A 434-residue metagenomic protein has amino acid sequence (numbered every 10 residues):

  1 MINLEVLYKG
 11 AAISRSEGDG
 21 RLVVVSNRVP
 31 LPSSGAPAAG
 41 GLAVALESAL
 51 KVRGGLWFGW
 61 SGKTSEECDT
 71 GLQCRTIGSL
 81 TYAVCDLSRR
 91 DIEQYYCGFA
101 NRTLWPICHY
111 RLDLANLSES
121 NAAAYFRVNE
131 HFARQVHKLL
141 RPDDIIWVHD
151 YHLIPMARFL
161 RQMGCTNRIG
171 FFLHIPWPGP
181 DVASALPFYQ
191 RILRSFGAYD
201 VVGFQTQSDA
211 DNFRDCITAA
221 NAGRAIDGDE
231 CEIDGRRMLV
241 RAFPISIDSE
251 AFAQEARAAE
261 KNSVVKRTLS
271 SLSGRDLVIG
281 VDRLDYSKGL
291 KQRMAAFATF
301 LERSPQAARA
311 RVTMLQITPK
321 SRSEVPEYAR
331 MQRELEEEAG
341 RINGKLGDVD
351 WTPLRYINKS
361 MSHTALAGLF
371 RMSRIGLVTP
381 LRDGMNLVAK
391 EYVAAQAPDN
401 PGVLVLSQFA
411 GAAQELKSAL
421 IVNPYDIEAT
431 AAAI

Functional and structural regions predicted by a protein language model:
M1-D91, I169, V182-L186, S208: N-terminal low-complexity, Ser/Thr- and acidic-residue-enriched intrinsically disordered segments
I13-G18, E230-L239, Q254-V278, S304-R309: Nucleotide-sugar donor-binding and catalytic loop/hinge architecture of NDP-sugar-dependent glycosyltransferases
I92-I145, E260-R267, S271-S273, Y356-T364: Conserved nucleotide-sugar donor-binding subdomain of glycosyltransferases
Y199-N262: A short, active-site helix/loop in glycosyltransferases that binds the activated sugar's phosphate group
L272-S287, M314-L315: Conserved donor-binding/catalytic core segment of Leloir-type glycosyltransferases
E302-L315, R371, I375-I434: Catalytic binding pocket for nucleotide-activated donors in carbohydrate/polymer assembly enzymes
T318-T364: Nucleotide-activated donor-binding/catalytic signature segment of Leloir-type glycosyltransferases, i.e., the conserved
M361-R374: Short acidic alpha-helix that forms the nucleotide-activated donor recognition element in Leloir-type transferases
